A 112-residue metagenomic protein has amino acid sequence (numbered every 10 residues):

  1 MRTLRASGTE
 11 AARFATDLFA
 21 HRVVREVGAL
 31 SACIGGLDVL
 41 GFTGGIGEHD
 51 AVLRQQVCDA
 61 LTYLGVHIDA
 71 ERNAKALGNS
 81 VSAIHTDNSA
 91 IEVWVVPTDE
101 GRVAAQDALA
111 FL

Functional and structural regions predicted by a protein language model:
M1-C33: Adenine-nucleotide phosphate-binding core of ATP-dependent small-molecule kinases
A12, T16-A20, I46, D50 (+2 more regions): Generic structural signal for well-ordered, non-membrane alpha-helical segments in soluble metabolic enzymes
V27, A105-A108: Buried hydrophobic packing segments
L30-L37, I68-A74: Flexible, glycine/charged-enriched surface loops at secondary-structure junctions
D38-A60: Glycine-rich phosphate-binding loops at beta-strand->alpha-helix junctions
Q55-E100: Conserved phosphate-binding/catalytic loops in two-lobed NTP-binding clefts
